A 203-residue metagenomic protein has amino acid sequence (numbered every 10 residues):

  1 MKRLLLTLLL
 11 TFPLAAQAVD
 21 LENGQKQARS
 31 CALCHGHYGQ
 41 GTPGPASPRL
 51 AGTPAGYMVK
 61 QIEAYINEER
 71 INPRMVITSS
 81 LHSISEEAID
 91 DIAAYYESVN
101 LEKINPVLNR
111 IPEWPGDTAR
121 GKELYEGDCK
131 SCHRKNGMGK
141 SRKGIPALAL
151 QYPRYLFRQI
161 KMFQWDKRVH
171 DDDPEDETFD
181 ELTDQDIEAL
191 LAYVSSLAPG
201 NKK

Functional and structural regions predicted by a protein language model:
L4-P13: Sec-dependent N-terminal signal peptides
L14-A28, G41-A46, E97-L124, G144: Electrostatic cytochrome c docking/interface patches
D20, Q27-S30, Y38, P54 (+5 more regions): Short pre-active-site segment immediately N-terminal to redox-active cysteine/selenocysteine motifs in thiol-based
K26-A51, G56-A64: N-terminal targeting signals for Sec/Tat export/insertion, comprising classic cleavable signal peptides
R29-H37, I92, G121, D128-K135 (+2 more regions): The canonical Cys-X-X-Cys-His
T42-R49, Y65-V99, I104-N109, R142-A147 (+1 more regions): Axial heme c-ligation environment in periplasmic c-type cytochrome domains
A51-E63, L150-F163: Short microdomains enriched in Cys/His and/or Lys/Arg
T118-Q159: Conserved small-residue-rich
